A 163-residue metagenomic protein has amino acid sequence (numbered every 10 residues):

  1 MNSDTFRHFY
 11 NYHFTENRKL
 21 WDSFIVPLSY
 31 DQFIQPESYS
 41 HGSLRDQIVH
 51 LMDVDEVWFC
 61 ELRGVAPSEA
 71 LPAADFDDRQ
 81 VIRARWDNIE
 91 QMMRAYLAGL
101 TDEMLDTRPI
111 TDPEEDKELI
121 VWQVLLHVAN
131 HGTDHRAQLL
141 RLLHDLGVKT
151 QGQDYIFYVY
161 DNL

Functional and structural regions predicted by a protein language model:
R7-V26, Y30-P72, P113-L163: Short, contiguous alpha-helical
G64-D102: Helix-adjacent hinge/juxtasegments
D78-N88, D102-L105, V121-H127, Y158-N162: Short alpha-helical interface patches
A98-E114: Acidic catalytic patch
